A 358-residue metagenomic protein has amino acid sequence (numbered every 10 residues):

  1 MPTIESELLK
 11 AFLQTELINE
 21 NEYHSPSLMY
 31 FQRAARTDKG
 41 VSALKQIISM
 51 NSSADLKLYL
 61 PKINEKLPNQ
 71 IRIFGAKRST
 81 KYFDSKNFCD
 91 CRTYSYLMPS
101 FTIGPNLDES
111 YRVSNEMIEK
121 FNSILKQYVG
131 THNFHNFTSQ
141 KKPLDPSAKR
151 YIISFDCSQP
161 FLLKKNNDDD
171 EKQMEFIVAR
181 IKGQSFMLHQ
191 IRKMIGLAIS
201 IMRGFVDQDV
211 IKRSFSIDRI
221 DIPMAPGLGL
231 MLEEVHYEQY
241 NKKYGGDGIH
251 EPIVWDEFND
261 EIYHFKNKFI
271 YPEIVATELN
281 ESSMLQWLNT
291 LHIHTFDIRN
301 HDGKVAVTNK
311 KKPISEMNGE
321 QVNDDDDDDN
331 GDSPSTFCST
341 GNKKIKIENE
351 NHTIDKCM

Functional and structural regions predicted by a protein language model:
M1-M358: Structured-RNA-binding interfaces characteristic of tRNA pseudouridine synthases
